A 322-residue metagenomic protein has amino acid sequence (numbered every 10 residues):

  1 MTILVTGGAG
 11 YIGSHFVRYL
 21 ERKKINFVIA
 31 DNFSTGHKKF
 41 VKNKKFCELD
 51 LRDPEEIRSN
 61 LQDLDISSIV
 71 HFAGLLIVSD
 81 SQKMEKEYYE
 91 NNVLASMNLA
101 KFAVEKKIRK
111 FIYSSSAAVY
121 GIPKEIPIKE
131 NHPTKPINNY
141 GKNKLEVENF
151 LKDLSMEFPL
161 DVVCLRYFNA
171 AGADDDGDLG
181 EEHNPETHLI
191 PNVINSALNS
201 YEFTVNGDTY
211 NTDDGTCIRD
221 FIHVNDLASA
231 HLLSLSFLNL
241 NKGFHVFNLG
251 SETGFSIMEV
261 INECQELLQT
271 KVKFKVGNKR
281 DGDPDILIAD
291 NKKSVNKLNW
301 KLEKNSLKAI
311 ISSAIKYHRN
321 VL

Functional and structural regions predicted by a protein language model:
M1-A173: N-terminal Rossmann-like NAD(P)+-binding domain of SDR-like oxidoreductases, especially those catalyzing
R18, L94-M97, N149, P191 (+3 more regions): Surface-exposed alpha-helical interface segments used for non-catalytic interactions
K38, F168-L189, N199-R219: Short, flexible, glycine-rich and Lys/Arg-enriched loop motifs at helix boundaries that contact anionic partners
L49, E182-E186, T253, E303: Residue-level signature of the cytosolic catalytic core of signaling kinases
Y89, I137-L145, L179, H183-P191 (+1 more regions): Short-chain dehydrogenase/reductase
L99, L151, V193, S234 (+1 more regions): Aromatic/hydrophobic pocket-lining residues that form π-stacking "cages" and hydrophobic walls in ligand
A197-L322: C-terminal substrate-binding subdomain of Rossmann-fold SDR/epimerase-dehydratase oxidoreductases
